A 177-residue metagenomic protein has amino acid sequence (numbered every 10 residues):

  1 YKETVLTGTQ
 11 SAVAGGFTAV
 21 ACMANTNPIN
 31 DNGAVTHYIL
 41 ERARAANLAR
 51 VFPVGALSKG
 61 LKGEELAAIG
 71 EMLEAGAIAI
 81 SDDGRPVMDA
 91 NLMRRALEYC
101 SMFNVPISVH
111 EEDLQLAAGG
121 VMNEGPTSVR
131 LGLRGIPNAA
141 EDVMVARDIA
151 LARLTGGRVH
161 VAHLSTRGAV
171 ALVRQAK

Functional and structural regions predicted by a protein language model:
Y1-A46: Metal-associated gating/positioning segment near the N- to mid-region
Y1-E3, A24-T26, F52-E65, L131-A139: Active-site mouth loops of central-metabolism enzymes
G8, G15-G16, G55, G63 (+2 more regions): Glycine-centered flexibility sites
A14, A45-L48, E74, G156: Alpha-helix termination/capping residues and helix-transition junctions
F17-C22, L48-F52, E124-L133: Gly-rich Lys/Arg/Thr-decorated short loops/hinges at beta-loop-alpha junctions or inter-strand turns that position
A24-I29, G55-S58, G84-P86, V161-S165: Conserved short loop/turn motifs at secondary-structure junctions
G33-V54, E98-E112: Alpha-helix-loop-beta-strand connector modules within alpha/beta enzyme cores
E64-K177: Histidine/acidic residue-rich metal-binding segments in metalloenzymes
